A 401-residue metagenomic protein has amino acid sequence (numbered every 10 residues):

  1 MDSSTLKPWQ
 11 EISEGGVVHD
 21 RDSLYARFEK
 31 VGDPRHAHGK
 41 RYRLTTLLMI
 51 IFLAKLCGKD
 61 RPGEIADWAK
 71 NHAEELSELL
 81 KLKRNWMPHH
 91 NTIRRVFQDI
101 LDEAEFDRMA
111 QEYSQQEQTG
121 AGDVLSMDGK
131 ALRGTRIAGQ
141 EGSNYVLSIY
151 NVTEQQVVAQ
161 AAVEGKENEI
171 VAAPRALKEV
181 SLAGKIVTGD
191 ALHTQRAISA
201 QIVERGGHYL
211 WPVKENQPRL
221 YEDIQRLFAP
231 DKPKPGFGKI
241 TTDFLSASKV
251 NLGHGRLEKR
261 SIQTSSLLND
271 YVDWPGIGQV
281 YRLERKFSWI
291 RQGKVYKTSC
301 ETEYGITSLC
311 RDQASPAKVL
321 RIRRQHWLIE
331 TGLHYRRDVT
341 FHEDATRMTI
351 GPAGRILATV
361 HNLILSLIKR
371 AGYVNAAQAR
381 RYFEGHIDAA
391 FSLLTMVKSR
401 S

Functional and structural regions predicted by a protein language model:
M1-M127, T135, S148-Q160, P174 (+1 more regions): Dynamic "connector" segments at or just before major functional cores
E29, E74, E204, T298-E303 (+2 more regions): Short acidic (Asp/Glu) and glycine-rich catalytic loops that position anionic groups and cofactors
H36-T46, V295-K297, R347-I356: Structural motif
I50, I65, H89, I93 (+8 more regions): Short, conserved catalytic/metal-binding motifs centered on acidic residues
I51-F52, R321-S401: Basic, amphipathic alpha-helical segments enriched in Lys/Arg and hydrophobic/aromatic residues
Q111, Q115-H208: Polybasic low-complexity intrinsically disordered regions
K178, G207, A229, P233 (+2 more regions): Generic secondary-structure signature for well-ordered alpha-helical cores
K214-R324: An anionic, glycine-rich sequence signature occurring as long contiguous blocks
